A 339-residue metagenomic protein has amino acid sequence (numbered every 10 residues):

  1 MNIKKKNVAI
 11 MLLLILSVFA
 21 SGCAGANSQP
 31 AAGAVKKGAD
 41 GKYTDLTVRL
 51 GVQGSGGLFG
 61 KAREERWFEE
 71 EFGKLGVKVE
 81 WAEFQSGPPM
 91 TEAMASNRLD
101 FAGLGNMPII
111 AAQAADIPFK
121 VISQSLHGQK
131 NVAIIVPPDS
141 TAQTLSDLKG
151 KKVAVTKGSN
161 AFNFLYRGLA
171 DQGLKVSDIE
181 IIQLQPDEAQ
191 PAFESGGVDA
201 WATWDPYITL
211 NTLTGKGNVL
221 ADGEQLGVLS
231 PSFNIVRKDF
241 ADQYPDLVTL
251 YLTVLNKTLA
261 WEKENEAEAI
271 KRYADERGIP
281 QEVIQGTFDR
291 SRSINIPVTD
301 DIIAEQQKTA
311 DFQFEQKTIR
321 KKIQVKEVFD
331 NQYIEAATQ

Functional and structural regions predicted by a protein language model:
M1-T47, A336-Q339: Short, low-complexity disordered leader/linker segments with a strong preference for bacterial N-terminal type II
G33-E64, G158: Extracytoplasmic "Venus flytrap"
V35, P137-K152, D242-D246: Flexible hinge/capping segments at coil-to-helix
F59-A62, A82-F119, K130-Q143, N163 (+2 more regions): Pocket-flanking alpha-helical
A62-V77, F162-E180, T212-G215, K271: Ligand-binding cleft/hinge of the Venus flytrap
M107-P108, E180-I182, P186-D275: Pocket-lining segment of extracytoplasmic ligand-binding domains
D242-T318: Secondary-structure end/capping motifs
D311-Q339: Conserved C-terminal helix/tail region of periplasmic/extracytoplasmic solute-binding proteins
